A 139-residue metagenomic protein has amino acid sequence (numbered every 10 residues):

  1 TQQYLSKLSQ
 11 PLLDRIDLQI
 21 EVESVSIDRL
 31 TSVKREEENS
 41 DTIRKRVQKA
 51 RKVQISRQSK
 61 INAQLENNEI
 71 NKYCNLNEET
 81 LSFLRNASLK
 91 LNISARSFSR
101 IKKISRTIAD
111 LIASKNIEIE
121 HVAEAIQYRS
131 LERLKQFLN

Functional and structural regions predicted by a protein language model:
T1-N139: Basic, amphipathic alpha-helical bundle interface domains used for macromolecular binding and assembly
